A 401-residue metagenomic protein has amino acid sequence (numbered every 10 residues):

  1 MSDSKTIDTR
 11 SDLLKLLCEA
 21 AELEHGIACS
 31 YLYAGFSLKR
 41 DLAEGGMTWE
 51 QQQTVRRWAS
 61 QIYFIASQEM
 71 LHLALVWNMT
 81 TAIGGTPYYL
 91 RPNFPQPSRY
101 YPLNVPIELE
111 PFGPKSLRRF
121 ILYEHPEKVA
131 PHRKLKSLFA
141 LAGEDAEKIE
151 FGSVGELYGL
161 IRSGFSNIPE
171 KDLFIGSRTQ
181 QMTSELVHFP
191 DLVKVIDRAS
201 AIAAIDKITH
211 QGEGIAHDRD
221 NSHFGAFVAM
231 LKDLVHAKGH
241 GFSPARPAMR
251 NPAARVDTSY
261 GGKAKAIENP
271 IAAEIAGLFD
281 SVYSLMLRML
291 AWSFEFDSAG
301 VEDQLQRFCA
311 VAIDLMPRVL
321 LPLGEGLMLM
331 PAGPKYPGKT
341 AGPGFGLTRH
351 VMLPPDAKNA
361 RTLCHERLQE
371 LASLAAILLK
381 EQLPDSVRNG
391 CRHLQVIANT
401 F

Functional and structural regions predicted by a protein language model:
S2-F401: Non-heme di-metal
